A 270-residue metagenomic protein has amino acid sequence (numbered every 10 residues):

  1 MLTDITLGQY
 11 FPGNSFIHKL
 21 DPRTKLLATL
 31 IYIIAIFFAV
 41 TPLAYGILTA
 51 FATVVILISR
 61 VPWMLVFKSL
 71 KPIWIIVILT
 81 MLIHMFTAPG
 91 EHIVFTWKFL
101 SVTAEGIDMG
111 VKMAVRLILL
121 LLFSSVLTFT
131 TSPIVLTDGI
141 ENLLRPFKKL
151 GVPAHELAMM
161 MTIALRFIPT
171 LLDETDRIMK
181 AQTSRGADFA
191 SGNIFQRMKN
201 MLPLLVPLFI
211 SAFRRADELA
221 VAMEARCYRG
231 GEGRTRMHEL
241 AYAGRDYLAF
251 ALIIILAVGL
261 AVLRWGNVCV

Functional and structural regions predicted by a protein language model:
M1-A44, L48-T53, L57, N142-R145 (+4 more regions): Transmembrane alpha-helix interface motif
N14, F37, V61-L65, W97 (+4 more regions): Membrane-helix interfacial "entry" motifs
K25, M64-W74, D246-A249: Alpha-helical transmembrane segments and their helix-start/interface "positive-inside/aromatic belt" motifs in integral
T41, Y45, R60-M64, A88-T96 (+2 more regions): Transmembrane helix-loop junctions in multipass membrane proteins, especially transporters and channels
F51-V61, I76-L79: Alpha-helical transmembrane segments and their membrane-interface exit regions
S69-V77, A114-L121, L202, L208 (+3 more regions): Loop-to-transmembrane-helix entry motif
I73-A187: Juxtamembrane/interface alpha-helical elements of multi-pass membrane proteins
